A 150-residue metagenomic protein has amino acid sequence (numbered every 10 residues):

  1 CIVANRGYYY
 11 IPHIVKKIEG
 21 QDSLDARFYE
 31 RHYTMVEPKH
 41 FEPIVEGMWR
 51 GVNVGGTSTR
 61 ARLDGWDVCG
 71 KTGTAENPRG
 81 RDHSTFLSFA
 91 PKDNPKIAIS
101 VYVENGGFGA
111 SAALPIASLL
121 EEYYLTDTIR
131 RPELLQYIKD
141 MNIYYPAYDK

Functional and structural regions predicted by a protein language model:
C1-H32, K39, M48-R130: Active-site beta-strand/loop architecture of penicillin-binding DD-peptidases
R131-K150: Short, highly charged C-terminal tails/helix-capping segments
